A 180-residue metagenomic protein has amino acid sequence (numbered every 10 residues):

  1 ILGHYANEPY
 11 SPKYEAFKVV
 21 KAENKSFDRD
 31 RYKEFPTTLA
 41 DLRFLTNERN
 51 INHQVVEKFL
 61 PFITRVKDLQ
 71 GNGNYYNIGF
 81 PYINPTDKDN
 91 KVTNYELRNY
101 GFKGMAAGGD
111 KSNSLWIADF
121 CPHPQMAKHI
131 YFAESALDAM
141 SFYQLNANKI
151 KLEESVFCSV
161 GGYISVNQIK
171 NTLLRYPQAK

Functional and structural regions predicted by a protein language model:
G3-H4, E8, P12-K111: Basic, glycine-enriched DNA-binding surface that flanks or lies within the catalytic cores of DNA
Q70-L174: Phosphate-handling DNA/RNA-contact segment within nucleic-acid enzymes
F132, A179-K180: Acidic beta-strand-to-loop metal/phosphate-binding motif
